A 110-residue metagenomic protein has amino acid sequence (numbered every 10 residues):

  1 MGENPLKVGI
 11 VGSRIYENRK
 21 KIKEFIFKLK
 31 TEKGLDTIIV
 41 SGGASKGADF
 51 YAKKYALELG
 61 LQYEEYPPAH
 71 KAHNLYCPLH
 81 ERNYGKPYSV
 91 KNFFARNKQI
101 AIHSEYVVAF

Functional and structural regions predicted by a protein language model:
G2-V8, R14-F110: Acidic/glycine-enriched connector segments
